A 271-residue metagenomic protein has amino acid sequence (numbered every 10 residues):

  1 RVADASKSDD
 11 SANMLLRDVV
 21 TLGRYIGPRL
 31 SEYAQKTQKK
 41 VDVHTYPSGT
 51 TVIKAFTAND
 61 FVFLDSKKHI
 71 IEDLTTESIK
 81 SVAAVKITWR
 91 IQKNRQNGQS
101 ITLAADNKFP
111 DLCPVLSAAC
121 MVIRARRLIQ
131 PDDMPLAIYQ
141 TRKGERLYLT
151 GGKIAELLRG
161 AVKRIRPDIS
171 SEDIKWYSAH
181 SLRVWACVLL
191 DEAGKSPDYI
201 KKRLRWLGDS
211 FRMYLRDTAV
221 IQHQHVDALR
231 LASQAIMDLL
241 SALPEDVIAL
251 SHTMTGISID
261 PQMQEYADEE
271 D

Functional and structural regions predicted by a protein language model:
R1-D271: Extended, non-catalytic subsegments within catalytic or DNA/protein-binding/adaptor domains
